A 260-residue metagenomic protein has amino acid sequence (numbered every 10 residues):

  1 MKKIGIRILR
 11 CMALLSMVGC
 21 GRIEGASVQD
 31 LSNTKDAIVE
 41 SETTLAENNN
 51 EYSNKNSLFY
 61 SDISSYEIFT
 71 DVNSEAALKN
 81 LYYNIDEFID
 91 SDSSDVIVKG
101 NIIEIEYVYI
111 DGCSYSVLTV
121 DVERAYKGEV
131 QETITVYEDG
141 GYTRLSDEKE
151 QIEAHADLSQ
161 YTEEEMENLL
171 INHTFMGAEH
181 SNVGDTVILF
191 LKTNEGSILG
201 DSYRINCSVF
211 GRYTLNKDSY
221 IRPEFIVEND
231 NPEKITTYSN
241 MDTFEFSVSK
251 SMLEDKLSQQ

Functional and structural regions predicted by a protein language model:
M1-R7: Positively charged n-region of N-terminal signal peptides that target proteins for export
S16-G19: C-terminal motif of bacterial Sec signal peptides marking the signal peptidase cleavage site
G21-D90: N-terminal, intrinsically disordered, polar/charged segments of Gram-positive cell-envelope systems that serve as
F88-K99: Short coil-to-beta-strand transition motifs
G100, V120-V122: SH3/SH3-like beta-barrel fold
E104-D111, Y126-G128: Short, conserved beta-turn/loop elements at beta-strand boundaries and strand-helix junctions
V108-V120: Short aromatic-glycine-enriched beta-strand elements
T143-Q260: Extracellular C-terminal loop/segment signatures of secreted glycoproteins
